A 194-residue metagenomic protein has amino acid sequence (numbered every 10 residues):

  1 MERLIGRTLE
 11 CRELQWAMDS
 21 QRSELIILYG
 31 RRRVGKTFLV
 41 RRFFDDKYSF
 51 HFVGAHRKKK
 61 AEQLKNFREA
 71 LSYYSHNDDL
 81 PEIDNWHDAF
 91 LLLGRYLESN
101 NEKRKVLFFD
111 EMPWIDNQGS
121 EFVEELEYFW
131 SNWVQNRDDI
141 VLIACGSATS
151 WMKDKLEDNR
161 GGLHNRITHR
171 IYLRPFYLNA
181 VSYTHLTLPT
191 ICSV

Functional and structural regions predicted by a protein language model:
K36: Conserved lysine of the Walker
Y48, F52-G54, K58-L80: Conserved NTP-binding/hydrolysis module of P-loop NTPases
S75-Y96: Short glycine-rich substrate-engagement loop in P-loop NTPases that contacts/grips substrate
N101-F122: Conserved P-loop NTPase "ATPase switch" module shared by AAA+ and STAND
F129-R160: Sensor-1/coupling segment of RecA-like P-loop NTPase cores
E157-R174: A short helix-turn-beta junction within AAA+ P-loop NTPase domains corresponding to the substrate/partner-engaging
L173-L186: Conserved small helical "lid"/interfacial subdomain of P-loop NTPases
H185-V194: Single conserved hydrophobic/aromatic residue that forms the stacking wall/gate of nucleotide- or nucleobase-binding
